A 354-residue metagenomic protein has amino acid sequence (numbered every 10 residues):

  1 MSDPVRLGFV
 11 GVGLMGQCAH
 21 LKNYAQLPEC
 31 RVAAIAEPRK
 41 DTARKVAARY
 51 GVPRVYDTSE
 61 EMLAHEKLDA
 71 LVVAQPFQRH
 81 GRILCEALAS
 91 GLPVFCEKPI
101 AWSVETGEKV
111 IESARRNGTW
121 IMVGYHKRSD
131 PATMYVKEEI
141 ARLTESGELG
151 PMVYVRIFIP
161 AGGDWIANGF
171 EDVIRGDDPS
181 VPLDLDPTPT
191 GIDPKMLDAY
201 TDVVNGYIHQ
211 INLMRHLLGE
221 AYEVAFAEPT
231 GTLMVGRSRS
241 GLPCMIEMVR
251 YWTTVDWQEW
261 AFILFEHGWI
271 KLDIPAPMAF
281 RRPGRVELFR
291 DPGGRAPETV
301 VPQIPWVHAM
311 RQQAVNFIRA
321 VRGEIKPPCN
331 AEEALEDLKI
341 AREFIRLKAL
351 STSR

Functional and structural regions predicted by a protein language model:
M1-P4, A70-V72, T119, R239 (+1 more regions): C-terminal helix-rich "cap/oligomerization" subdomain common to oxidoreductases
M1-Y50, I318: N-terminal Rossmann-like dinucleotide-binding module
C30-A34, D69-L71, T201: Short active-site oxyanion
Y50-S113: Beta-loop-alpha module in the N-terminal Rossmann-like domain of NAD(P)-dependent dehydrogenases, especially those
Y56, C96, I121-V123, L272: Hydrophobic residues in well-ordered beta-strands that form the structural core
W102-D177: A contiguous active-site-proximal alpha/beta segment in oxidoreductase catalytic domains
G124-P131, P160-A221, A334: Mid-domain beta-loop-alpha active-site segment that forms a flexible, acidic cofactor/metal-binding surface
P194-M278, I304-V307, R311-E324, R342-R346: Contiguous beta-strand/loop segments that form the cofactor/metal-binding neighborhood of enzyme cores
